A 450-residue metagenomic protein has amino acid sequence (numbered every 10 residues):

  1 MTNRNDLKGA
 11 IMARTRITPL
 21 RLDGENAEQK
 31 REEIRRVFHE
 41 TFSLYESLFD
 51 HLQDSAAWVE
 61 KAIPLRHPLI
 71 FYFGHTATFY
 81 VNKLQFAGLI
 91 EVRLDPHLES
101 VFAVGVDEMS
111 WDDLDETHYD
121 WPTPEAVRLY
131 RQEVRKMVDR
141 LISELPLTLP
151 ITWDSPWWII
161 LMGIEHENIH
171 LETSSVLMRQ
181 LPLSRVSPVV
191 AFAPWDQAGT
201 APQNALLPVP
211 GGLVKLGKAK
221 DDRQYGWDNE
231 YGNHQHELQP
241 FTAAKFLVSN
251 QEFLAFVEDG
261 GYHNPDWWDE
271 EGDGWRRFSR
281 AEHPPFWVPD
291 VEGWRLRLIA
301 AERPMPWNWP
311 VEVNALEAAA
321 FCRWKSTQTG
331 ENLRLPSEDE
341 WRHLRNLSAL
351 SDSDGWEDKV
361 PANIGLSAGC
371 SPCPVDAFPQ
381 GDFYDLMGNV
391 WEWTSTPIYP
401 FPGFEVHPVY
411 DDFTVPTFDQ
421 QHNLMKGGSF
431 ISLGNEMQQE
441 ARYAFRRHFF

Functional and structural regions predicted by a protein language model:
M1-R4, P361: Intrinsically disordered, low-complexity peptide-like regions
N3-R66, G74-F79, F86-L147, W153-P182 (+7 more regions): Disulfide-stabilized, aromatic/cysteine-rich ligand-recognition loop
G163, E167, L177-G226, F246 (+1 more regions): Functional-site microenvironments in short loops/helix caps that host divalent-cation chemistry
